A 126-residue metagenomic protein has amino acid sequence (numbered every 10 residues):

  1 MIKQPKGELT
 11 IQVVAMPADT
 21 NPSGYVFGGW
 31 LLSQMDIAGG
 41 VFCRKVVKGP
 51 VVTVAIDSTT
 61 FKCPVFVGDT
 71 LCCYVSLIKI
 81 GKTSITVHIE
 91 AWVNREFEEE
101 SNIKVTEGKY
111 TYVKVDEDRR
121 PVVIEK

Functional and structural regions predicted by a protein language model:
I2-A55, V113-K126: Hot-dog-fold acyl-thioester-processing enzymes
K3-L9, F66-V67, I78-K126: HotDog/MaoC-like acyl-thioester-processing domains
I56-S58, E107: Extracellular/lumenal ectodomain signal focusing on beta-strand-rich modules and carbohydrate-recognition contexts
